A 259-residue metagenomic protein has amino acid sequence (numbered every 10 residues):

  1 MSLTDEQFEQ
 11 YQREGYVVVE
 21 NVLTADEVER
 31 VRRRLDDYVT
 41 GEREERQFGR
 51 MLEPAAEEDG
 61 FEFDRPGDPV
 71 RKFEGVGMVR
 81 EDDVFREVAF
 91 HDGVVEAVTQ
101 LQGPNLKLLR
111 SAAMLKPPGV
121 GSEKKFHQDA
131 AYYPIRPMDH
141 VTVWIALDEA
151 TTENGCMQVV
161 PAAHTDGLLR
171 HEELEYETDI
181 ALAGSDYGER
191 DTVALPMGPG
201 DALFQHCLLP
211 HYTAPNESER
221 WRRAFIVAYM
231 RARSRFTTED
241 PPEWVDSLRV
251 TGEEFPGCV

Functional and structural regions predicted by a protein language model:
M1-E14, E20-F126, Y132, D240 (+1 more regions): Non-heme Fe(II)-dependent double-stranded beta-helix
V18-V19, V143, L203-Q205: Short hydrophobic-aromatic micro-motifs
T24-A25, M114-K116, A131, A150 (+3 more regions): Short, solvent-exposed loop/turn segments at secondary-structure junctions
R30, G41-E53, E57, F61-D64 (+4 more regions): Non-heme Fe(II)/2-oxoglutarate
D82-E87, G188-V193, Y212-A214: Active-site rim elements
E96-A97, G121-A194, S234-P242: Catalytic core of non-heme Fe(II) oxygenases with the double-stranded beta-helix
S111-A113, V143-I145, F225-Y229: A structural signal for short, well-ordered beta-strand segments
